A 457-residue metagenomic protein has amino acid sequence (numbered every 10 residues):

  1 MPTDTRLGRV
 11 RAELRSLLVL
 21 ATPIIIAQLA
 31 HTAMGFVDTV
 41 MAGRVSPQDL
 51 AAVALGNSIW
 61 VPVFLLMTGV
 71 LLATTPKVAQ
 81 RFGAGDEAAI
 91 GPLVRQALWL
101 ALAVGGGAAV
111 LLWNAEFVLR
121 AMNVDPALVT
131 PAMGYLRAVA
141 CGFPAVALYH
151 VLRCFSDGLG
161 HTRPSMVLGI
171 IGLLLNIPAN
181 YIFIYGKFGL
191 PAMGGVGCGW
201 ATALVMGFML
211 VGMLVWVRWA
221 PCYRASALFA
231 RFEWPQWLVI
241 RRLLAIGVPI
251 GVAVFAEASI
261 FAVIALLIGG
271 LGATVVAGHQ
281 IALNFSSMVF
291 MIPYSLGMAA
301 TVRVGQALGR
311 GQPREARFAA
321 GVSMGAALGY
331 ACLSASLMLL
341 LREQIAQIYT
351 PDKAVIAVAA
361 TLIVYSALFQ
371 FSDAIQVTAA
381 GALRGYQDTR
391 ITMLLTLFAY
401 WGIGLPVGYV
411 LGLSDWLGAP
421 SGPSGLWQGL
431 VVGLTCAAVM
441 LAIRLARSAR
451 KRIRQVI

Functional and structural regions predicted by a protein language model:
M1-A21, V78-P144, L190-V248, V304-F369 (+1 more regions): Short alpha-helical transmembrane segments in multi-pass integral membrane proteins
V19-D38, A138, G142, Y149 (+6 more regions): Transmembrane helical elements of multi-pass membrane transporters/channels
I25, L29, A33, V37 (+18 more regions): Generic alpha-helical transmembrane segments of integral inner-membrane proteins, especially permease/transport modules
L29-A51, L119-P126, I182-M193, G251 (+4 more regions): Helix-terminus/linker motif at the lipid-water interface of multi-pass membrane proteins
P47-S58, L136, G199, A273-M288 (+2 more regions): Small-residue hotspots at the loop-to-helix junctions and early N-terminal turns of transmembrane alpha-helices
L50-A109, W113, V146-S165, G278-R342 (+1 more regions): Small-residue-rich hydrophobic transmembrane alpha-helices
T68-L71, T75, V139-D157, S165-L173 (+5 more regions): Short runs within selected transmembrane alpha-helices of multi-pass transporters and secretion channels
